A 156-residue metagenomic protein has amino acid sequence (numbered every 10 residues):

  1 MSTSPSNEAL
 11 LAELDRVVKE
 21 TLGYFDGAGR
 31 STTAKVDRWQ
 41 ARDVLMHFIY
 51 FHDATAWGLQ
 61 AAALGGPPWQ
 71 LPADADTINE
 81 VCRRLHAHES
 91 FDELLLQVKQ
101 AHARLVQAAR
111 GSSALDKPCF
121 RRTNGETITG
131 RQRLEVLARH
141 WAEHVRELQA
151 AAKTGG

Functional and structural regions predicted by a protein language model:
M1-K19: Extreme N-terminal tail/first-helix region
S2-S6, V36, R83-S90, G125-T129: Short amphipathic alpha-helical segments at helix-loop
S6, D26-G29, Q40, S90 (+2 more regions): Helix N-cap and loop-to-helix transition residues
S6-A9, T21-G23, M46, R83: Short acidic/polar alpha-helix capping motifs at helix-coil junctions
A12, S31-T77, K117-G156: Short, contiguous alpha-helical
D15-D26, H52-A56, Q60, K99-S113 (+1 more regions): Structural signal for well-ordered, non-membrane alpha-helices
L22-G23, N79-P118, E135: Acidic/histidine-rich alpha-helical segments that form the ligand environment of transition-metal centers
